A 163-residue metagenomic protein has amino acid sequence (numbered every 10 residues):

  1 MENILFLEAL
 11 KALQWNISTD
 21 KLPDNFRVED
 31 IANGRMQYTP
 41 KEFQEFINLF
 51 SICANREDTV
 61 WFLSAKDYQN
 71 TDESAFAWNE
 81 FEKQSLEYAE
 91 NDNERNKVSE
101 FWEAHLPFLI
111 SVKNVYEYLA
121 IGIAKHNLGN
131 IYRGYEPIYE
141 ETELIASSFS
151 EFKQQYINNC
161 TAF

Functional and structural regions predicted by a protein language model:
M1, A162-F163: C-terminal end-of-chain micro-motif
M1-K113: A surface-exposed partner-binding patch
A54-N55, V115-E117, Y139-T142: Short catalytic/ligand-binding loop motif for oxyanion handling, primarily in non-cytosolic enzymes, centered on
V60, L106, L119, Y132 (+1 more regions): A broad, low-specificity signal marking well-ordered, structured residues that form hydrophobic/aromatic
K113-N114, H126: Short strand-connecting beta-turns/loops that link adjacent beta-strands
E117-A124: Short, surface-exposed beta-strand/loop micro-motifs that present aromatic residues
R133-A162: Glycine-rich, aromatic-bearing surface loops/beta-hairpins
